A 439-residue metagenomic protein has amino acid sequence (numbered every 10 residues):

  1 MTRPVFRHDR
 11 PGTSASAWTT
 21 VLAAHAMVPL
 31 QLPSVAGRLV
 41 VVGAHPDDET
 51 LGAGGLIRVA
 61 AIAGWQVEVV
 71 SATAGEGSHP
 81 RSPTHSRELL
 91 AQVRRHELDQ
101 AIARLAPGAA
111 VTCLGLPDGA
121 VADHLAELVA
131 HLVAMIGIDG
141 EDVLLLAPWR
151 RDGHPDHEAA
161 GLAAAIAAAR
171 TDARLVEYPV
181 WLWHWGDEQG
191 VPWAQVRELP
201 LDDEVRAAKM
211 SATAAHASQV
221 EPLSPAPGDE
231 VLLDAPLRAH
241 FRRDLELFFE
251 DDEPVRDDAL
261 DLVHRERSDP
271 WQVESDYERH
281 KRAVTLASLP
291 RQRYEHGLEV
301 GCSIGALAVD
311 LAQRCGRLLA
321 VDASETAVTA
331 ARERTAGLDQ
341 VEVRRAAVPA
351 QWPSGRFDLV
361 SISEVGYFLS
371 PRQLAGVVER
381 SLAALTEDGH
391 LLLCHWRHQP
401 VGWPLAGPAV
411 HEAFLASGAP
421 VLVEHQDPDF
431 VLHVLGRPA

Functional and structural regions predicted by a protein language model:
T2-E177, S211, P227, P236 (+1 more regions): Active-site beta-strand->loop->alpha-helix modules in alpha/beta enzyme cores, enriched in Gly/His/Asp(Glu)
T2-G37, V111, A235, H240-Q292 (+2 more regions): Conserved N-terminal segment of class I S-adenosyl-L-methionine
T73-E76, W181-L182, W396-P400: Short "lid" loop at the C-terminus of a central beta-strand within the Rossmann-like core of SAM-dependent
P148, S363-G366: Residues lining the SAM
D172-Q189: Short, flexible loop segments at boundaries between secondary-structure elements
E188, W193-Q219: A conserved mid-domain beta-alpha-beta active-site/ligand-binding segment of alpha/beta enzyme cores
E253-Q292, H296-P353, L369-A383, H390-A439: Class I (Rossmann-like) S-adenosyl-L-methionine-dependent methyltransferase catalytic domain, capturing the SAM-binding
P353-V360: A short acidic, Gly/Pro-enriched loop at the edge of an enzyme's catalytic core that lines a small-molecule cofactor
